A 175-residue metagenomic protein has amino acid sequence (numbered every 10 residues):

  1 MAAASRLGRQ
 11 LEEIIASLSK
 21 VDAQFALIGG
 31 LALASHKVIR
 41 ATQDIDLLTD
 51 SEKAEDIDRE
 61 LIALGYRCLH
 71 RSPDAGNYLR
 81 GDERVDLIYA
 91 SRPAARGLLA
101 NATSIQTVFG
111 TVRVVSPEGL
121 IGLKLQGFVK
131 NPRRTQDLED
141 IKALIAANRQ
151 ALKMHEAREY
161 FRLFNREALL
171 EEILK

Functional and structural regions predicted by a protein language model:
M1-K175: Compositionally biased terminal segments of proteins
